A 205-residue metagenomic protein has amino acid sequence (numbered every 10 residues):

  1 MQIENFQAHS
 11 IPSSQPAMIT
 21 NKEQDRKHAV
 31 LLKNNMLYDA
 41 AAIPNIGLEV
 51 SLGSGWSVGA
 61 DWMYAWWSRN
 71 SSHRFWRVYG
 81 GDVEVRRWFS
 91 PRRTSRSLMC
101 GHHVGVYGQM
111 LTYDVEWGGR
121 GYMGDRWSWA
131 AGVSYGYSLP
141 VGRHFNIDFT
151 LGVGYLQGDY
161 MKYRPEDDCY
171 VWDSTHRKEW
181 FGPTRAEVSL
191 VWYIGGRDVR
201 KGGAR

Functional and structural regions predicted by a protein language model:
M1-K33, R205: N-terminal targeting leaders of membrane proteins
T20-H28, G55, S90-G101, V141-I147 (+1 more regions): Short loop/turn motifs that connect adjacent beta-strands in outer-membrane beta-barrel proteins
H28-V30, A40-P44, F75-G81, M123-A131 (+1 more regions): Residues that define the transmembrane beta-barrel architecture of outer-membrane proteins
L31-D114: Glycine- and aromatic-enriched membrane insertion/assembly motifs of diderm outer-membrane and organelle channel
L37, A42, G124-W127, G196-R205: Outer-membrane beta-barrel transmembrane strands
I46-L52, A60, V83-R87, V133-L139 (+2 more regions): Residues on the lipid-exposed face of transmembrane beta-strands in outer-membrane beta-barrel proteins
M63-V78, M110-W129, D159-E179: Flexible, solvent-exposed loop segments that connect beta-strands
D82-W88, W180-R205: Outer-membrane beta-barrel "beta-signal"
